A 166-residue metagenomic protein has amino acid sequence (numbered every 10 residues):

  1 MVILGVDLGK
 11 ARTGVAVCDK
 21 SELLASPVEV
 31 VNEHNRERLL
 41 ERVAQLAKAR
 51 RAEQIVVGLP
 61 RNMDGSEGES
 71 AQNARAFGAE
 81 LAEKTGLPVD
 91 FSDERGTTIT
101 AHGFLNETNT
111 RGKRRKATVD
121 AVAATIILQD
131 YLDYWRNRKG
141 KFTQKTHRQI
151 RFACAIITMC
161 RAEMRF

Functional and structural regions predicted by a protein language model:
M1-L4, K10-H147: Phosphate- and other anionic-substrate recognition elements at nucleic-acid/protein interfaces
R161-R165: Short, intrinsically disordered C-terminal tails of secreted or membrane-associated proteins
